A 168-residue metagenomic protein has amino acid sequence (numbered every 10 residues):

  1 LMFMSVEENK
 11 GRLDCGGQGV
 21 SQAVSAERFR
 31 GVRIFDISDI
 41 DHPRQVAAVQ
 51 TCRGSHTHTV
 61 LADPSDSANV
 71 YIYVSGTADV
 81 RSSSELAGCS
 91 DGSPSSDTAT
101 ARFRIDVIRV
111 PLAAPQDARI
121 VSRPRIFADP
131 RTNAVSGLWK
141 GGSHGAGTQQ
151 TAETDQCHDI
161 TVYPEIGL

Functional and structural regions predicted by a protein language model:
L1-L168: Feature marking well-ordered beta-strand scaffolds used for ligand recognition
